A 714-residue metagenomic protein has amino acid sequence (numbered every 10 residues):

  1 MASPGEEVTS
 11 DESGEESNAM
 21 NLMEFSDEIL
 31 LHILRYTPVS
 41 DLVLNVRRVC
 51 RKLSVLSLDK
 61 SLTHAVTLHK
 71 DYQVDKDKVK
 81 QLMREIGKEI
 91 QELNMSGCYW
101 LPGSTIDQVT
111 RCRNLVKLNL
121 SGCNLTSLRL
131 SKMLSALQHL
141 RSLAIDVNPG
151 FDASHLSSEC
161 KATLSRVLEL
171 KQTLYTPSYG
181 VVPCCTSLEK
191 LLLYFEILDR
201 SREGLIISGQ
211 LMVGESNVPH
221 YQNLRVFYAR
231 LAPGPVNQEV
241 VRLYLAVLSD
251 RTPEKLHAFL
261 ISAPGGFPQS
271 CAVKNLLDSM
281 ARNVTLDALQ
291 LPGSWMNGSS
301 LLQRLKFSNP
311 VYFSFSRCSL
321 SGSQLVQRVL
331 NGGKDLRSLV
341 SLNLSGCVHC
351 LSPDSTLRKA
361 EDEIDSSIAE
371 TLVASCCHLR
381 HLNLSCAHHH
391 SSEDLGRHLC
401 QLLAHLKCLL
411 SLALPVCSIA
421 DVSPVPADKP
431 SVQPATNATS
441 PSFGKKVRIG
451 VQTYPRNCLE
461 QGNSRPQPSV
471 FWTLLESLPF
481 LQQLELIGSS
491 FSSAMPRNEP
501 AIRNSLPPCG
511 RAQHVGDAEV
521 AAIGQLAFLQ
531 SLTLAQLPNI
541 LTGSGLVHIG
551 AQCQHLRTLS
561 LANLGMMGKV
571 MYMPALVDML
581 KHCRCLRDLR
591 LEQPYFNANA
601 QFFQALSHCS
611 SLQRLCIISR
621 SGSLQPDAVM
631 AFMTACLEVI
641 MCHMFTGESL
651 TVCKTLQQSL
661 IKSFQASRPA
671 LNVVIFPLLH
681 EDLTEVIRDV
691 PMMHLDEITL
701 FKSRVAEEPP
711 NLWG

Functional and structural regions predicted by a protein language model:
M1-E16, I29, D77, S154-K171 (+1 more regions): C-terminal capping region of solenoid repeat domains
S13-E16, F25-I29, S40, D59: Intracellular innate-immune signaling modules
D27, L42-K60: Short helix-loop-helix/strand-helix junction enriched in hydrophobic and basic residues
V55, T67-N119, C123: F-box-proximal linker/hinge
K117, S121-T126, M133-A136, L140-V147: Alpha-helical bundle protein-protein interaction modules that mediate dimerization/oligomerization and scaffolding
